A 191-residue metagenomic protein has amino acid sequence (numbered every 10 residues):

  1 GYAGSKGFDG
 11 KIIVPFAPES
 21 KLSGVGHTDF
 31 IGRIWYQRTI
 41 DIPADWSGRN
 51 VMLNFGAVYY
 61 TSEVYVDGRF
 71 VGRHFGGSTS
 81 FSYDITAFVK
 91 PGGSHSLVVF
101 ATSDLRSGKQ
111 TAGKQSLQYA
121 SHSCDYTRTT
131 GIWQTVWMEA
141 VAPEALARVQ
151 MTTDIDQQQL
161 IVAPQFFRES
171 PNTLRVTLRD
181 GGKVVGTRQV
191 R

Functional and structural regions predicted by a protein language model:
G1-V14: Predominantly extracellular/luminal regions of secreted and cell-surface proteins, especially disulfide-bonded
S20-L22, T153: Short, solvent-exposed loop/edge segments of extracellular or virion-exposed proteins
G26-H27, I31-L146, R168-S170, R175 (+1 more regions): Accessory beta-strand-rich segments of carbohydrate-active enzymes
R49-V51, Q158-P164: Structural beta-strand segments of beta-rich domains
V149-I155: Short beta-strand segments of immunoglobulin-like
D156-Q158, S170: Short flexible coil/turn linkers enriched for glycine and charged/polar residues that connect secondary-structure
